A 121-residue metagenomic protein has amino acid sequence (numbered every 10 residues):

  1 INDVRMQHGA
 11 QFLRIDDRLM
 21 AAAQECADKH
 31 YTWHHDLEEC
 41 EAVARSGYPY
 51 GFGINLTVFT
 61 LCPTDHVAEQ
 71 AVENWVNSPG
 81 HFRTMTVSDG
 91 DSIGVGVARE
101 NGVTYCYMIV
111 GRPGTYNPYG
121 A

Functional and structural regions predicted by a protein language model:
I1-S46, S88-I93: Short, well-ordered surface patches within globular domains
A42-G120: A well-ordered secondary-structure block
